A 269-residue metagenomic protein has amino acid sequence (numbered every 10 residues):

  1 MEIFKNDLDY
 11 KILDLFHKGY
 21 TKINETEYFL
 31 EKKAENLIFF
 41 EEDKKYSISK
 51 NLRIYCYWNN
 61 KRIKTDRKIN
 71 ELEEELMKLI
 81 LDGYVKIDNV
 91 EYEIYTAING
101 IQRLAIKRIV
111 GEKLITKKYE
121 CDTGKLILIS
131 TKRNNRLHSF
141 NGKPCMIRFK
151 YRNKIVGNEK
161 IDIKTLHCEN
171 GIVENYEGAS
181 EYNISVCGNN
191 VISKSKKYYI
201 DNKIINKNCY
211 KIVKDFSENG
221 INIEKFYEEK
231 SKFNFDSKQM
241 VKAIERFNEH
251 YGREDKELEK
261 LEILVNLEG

Functional and structural regions predicted by a protein language model:
M1-G269: Glycine/tyrosine- and acidic-biased, solvent-exposed loop/turn segments at the edges of beta-strands
